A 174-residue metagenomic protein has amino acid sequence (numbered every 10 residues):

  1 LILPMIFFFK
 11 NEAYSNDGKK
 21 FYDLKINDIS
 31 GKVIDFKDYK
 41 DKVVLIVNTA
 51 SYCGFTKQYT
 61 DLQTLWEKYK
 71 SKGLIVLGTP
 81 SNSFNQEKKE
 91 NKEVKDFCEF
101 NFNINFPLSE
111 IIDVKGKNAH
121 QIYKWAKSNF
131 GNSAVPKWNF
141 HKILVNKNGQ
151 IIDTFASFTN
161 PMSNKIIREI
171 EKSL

Functional and structural regions predicted by a protein language model:
L1-F8: Bacterial N-terminal signal peptides
A13-K37, K57: N-terminal "domain-start" segment that seeds a small globular fold
D41-V44, L74: Alpha/beta-hydrolase fold active-site loops
K42, N48-Y52, P80-S83, N148: Short pre-active-site segment immediately N-terminal to redox-active cysteine/selenocysteine motifs in thiol-based
F55-H120: Structural microenvironment flanking redox-active thiols in thiol-disulfide oxidoreductases
K124, S128-L174: Thiol-/selenol-based redox modules, centered on thioredoxin-like and closely related oxidoreductase domains
